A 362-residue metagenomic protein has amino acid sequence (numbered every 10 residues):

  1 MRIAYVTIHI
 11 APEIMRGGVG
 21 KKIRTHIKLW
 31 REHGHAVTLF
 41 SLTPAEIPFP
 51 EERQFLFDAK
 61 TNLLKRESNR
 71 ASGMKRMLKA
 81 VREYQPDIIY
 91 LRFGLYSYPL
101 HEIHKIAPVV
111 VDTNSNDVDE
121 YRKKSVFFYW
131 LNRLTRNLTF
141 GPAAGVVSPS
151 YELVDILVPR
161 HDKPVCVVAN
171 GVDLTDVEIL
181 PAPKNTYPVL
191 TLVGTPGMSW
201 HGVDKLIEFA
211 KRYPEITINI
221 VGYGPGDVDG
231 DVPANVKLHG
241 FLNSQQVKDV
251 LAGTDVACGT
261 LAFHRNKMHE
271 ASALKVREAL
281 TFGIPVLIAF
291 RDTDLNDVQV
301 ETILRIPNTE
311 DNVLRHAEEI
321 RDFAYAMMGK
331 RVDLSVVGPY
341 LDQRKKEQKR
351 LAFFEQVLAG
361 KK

Functional and structural regions predicted by a protein language model:
M1-E46, E208-Y213, T217: N-terminal subdomain of nucleotide-sugar transferases
I3, H104-Y121: Active-site proximal beta-strand in glycosyltransferases
I14-G20, G197-H201, Q245-D249, G259-T281 (+1 more regions): Nucleotide-sugar-dependent
V19-L29, D173-D176, V189-D231, L238-K248: Conserved catalytic-core segment of nucleotide-activated headgroup transferases in glycan assembly
T25, M74-K79, Y98, V111 (+2 more regions): Membrane-proximal helix-turn-helix segments that form the acceptor-binding/catalytic region of lipid-linked
L91-Y96, T113: Short His-centered aromatic/hydrophobic patch
R136-I179: Donor nucleotide-sugar binding/catalytic pocket of nucleotide-sugar-dependent glycosyltransferases
P307-E318, A324-A359: A charged, aromatic-enriched C-terminal amphipathic alpha-helix characteristic of glycosyltransferases across folds
